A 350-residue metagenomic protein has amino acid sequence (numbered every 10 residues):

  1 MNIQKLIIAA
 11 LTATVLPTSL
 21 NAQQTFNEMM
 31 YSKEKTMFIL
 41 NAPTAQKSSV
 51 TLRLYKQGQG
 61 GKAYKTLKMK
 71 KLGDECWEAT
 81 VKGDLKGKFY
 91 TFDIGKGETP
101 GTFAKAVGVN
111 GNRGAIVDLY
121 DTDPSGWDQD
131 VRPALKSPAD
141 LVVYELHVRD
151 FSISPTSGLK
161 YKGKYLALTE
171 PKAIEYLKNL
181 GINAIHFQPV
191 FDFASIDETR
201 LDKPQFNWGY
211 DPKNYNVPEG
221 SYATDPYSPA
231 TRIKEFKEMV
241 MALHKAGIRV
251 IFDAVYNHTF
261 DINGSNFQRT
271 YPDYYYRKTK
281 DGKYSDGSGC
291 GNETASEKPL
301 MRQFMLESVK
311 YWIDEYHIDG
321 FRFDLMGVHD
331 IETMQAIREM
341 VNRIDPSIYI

Functional and structural regions predicted by a protein language model:
M1-Q24: Bacterial Sec-dependent N-terminal signal peptides
Q23-M37, K68-E145, D150-G163: The feature marks proteins involved in alpha-glucan
L40-A42, Q46-K65: Beta-strand-rich binding/interaction modules
L40-T44, G83, P189: Non-cytosolic beta-sheet module surface loops
H147-Y316, M334-D345, Y349: Substrate-binding/active-site clefts of carbohydrate-active enzymes
G320-M326: Short catalytic-loop micro-motif centered on adjacent basic/acidic residues
M326-E332: Acidic-and-aromatic substrate-binding clefts and catalytic sites of carbohydrate-active enzymes
